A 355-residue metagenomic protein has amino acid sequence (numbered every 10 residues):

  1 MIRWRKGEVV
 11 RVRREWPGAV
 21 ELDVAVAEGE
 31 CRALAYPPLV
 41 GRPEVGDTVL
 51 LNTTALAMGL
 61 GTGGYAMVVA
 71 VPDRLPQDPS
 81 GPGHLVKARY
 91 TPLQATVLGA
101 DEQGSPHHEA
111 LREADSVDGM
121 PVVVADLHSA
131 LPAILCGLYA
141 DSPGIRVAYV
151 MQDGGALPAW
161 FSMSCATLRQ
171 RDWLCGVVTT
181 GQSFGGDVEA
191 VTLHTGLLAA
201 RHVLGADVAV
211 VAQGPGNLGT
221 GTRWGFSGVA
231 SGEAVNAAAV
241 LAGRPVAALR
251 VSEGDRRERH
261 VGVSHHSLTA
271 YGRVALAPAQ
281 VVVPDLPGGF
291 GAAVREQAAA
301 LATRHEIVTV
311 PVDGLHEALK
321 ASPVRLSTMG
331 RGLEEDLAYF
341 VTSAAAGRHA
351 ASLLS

Functional and structural regions predicted by a protein language model:
M1-G119, A133, S142-R146: Extended, charged alpha/beta regions that create polyanion-binding interfaces
W4, P37-E44, A125-S129, A133 (+5 more regions): Conserved active-site and cofactor/substrate-binding residues in soluble primary-metabolism enzymes
R5-R13, G155-S162, Q170-Q182, L319 (+2 more regions): A cross-family phosphate/adenosyl-ligand binding-site feature
C31-L34, D47-V49, M120-V122, I145-Y149 (+3 more regions): Structural motif
T48-T53, H305-S355: Extended hydrophobic packing segments that form well-structured cores
L60-G61, G144-I145, P245-R250, R256 (+2 more regions): Flexible, glycine/charged-enriched surface loops at secondary-structure junctions
A95-A190: Phosphate-binding glycine-rich loops and their immediate beta-loop-alpha structural context
V177-L197, H202-V203, A209-V310, L315-E317 (+2 more regions): A structural signal for small-residue-enriched, beta-sheet-centric alpha/beta enzyme cores and oligomeric scaffold folds
